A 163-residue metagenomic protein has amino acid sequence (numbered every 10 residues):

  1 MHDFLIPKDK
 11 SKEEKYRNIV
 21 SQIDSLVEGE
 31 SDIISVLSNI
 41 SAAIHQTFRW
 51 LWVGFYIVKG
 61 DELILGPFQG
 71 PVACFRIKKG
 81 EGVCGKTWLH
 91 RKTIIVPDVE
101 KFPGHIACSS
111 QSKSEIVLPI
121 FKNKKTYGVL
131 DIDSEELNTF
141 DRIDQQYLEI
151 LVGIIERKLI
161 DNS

Functional and structural regions predicted by a protein language model:
M1-P67, K158-S163: Intrinsically disordered, low-complexity terminal regulatory regions
H2-P7, D133-L151, K158-S163: Regulatory loop-to-helix N-cap segments in sensory/regulatory domains that couple ligand/signal detection
A42, I150-G153: Generic recognition of well-ordered alpha-helical segments within structured catalytic/regulatory domains
T47, A107-S112: Short loop/turn motifs at secondary-structure junctions and domain boundaries
L51, V58, E62-C108: Regulatory sensory and allosteric helical modules in signal-transduction proteins and certain transcription factors
S114-F121: A short, aliphatic-rich beta-strand micro-motif
G128-V129: Short glycine-/small-residue motifs
